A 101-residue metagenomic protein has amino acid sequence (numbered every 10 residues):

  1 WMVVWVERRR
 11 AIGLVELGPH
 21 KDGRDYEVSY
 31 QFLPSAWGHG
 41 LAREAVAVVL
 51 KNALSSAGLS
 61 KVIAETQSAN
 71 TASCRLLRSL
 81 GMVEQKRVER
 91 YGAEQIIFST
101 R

Functional and structural regions predicted by a protein language model:
W1-R101: Acyl-donor (CoA/ACP) binding surface of acyl/acetyltransferases
